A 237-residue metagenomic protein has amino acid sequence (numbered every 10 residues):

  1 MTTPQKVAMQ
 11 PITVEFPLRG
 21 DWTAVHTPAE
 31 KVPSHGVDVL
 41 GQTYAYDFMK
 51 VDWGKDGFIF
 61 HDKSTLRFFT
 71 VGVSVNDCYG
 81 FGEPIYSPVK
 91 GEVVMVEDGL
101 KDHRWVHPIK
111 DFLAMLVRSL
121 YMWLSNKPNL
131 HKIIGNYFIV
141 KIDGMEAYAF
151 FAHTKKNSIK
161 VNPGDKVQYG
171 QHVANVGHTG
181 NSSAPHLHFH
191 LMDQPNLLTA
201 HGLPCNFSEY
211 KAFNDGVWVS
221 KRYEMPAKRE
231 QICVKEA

Functional and structural regions predicted by a protein language model:
M1-P33, V39-G41, C233-A237: Terminal presequence/propeptide segments associated with secretion/organelle targeting and zymogen/polyprotein
T23, P33-H35, I59, P128-L130 (+3 more regions): Acidic, glycine-rich catalytic/binding loops that coordinate metals and/or anionic ligands
H26, K50, M95, H153-K156 (+2 more regions): A residue-level detector for short acidic-glycine micro-motifs
T43-A45, G82, I134-F138: Short glycine-rich loop/turn motifs
K63-S64, T70-V71, M95-K155: Zn2+-dependent peptidoglycan hydrolase active-site motif and core
Y79-F81, I133, I159-K160: Short, small/polar residue-rich loop motifs at catalytic or cofactor-binding pockets
P84-M95, K160-V176: Short, well-structured beta-strand-loop connectors
D98-K101, V173-S183: Short, charged beta-turn/beta-strand-edge "cap" motif at the junction between a beta-strand and an adjacent loop
